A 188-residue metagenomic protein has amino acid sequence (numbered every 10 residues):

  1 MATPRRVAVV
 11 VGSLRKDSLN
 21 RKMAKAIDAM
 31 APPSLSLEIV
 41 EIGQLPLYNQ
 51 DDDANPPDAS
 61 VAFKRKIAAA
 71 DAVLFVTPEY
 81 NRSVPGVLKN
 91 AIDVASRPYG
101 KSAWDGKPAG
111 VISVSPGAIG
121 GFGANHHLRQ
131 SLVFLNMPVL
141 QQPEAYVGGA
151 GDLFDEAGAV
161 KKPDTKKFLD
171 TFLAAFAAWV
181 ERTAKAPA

Functional and structural regions predicted by a protein language model:
A2-P33: N-terminal beta1-alpha1 ligand-phosphate binding loop
A2-P4, A8, N49, P138-A188: Glycine-rich phosphate/pyrophosphate-binding loop and the adjoining helix
V7, N20, A24, S60 (+4 more regions): A general structural signal for well-ordered alpha-helical segments in protein cores
P32-E38, P138: A generic structural motif
I42-A59, F154: N-terminal beta-loop-helix "entrance" segment that forms/cooperates in small-molecule cofactor or anionic ligand
N55-N136: Helix-loop-strand module that forms the ligand-binding subsite of alpha/beta enzymes
